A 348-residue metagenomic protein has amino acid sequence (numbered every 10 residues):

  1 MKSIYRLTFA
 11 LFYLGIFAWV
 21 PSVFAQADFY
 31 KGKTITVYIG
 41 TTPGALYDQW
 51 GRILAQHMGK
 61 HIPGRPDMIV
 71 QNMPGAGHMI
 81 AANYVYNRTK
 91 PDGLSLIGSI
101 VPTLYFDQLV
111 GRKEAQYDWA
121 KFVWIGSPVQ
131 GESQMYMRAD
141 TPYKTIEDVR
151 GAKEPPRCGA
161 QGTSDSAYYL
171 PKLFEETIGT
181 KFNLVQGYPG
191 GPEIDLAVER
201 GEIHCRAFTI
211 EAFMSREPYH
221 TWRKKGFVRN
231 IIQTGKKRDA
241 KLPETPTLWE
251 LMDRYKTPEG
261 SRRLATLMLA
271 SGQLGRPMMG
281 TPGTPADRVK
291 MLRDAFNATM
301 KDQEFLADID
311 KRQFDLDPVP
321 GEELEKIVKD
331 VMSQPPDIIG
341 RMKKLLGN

Functional and structural regions predicted by a protein language model:
T8-S22: Bacterial N-terminal signal peptides
K31-K33, K224-I231, D253-T257, R263 (+2 more regions): An extracytoplasmic/periplasmic, membrane-proximal ligand-sensing/linker region
I35, K60-R65, Y84-S95, L104-E202 (+2 more regions): Hinge/capping helix and adjacent helix->loop/strand transition within the periplasmic-binding protein
T36-R52, P74-G77, G159-S166: Extracytoplasmic "Venus flytrap"
M73-A81, V185-R200, E211-S215, E322: Short helix-initiation/N-cap motifs at beta->coil->alpha
V101-K113, Y168-T177, R200, C205-Y255: A ligand-binding cleft/hinge motif common to bilobed small-molecule-binding domains
A120-P128, K181-G187, E217-S271, P320 (+1 more regions): Short beta-strand->loop
